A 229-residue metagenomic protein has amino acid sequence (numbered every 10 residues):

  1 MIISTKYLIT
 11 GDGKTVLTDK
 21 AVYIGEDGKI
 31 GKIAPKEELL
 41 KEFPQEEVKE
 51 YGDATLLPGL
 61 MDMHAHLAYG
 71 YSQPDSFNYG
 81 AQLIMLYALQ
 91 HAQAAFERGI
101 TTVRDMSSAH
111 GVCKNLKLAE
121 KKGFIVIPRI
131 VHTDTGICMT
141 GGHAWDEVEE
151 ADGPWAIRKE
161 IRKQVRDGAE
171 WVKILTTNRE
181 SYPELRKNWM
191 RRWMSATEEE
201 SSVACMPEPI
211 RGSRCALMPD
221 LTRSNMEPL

Functional and structural regions predicted by a protein language model:
M1-E42, L56: N-terminal metal-binding scaffold of metallo-dependent hydrolase/deaminase domains
K6, V22, G28, D53 (+7 more regions): Divalent metal-coordination and catalytic microenvironments
A54-K122, G212, A216-P219: Metal-associated gating/positioning segment near the N- to mid-region
P58-P74, P128-E147, W189: N-terminal small/glycine-rich loop or linker at the start of catalytic domains across soluble metabolic enzymes
Q73-L86, G142-K159: Active-site mouth loops of central-metabolism enzymes
Y87-V112, I127-G136, A169-R179, S202 (+1 more regions): Divalent metal-dependent hydrolysis catalytic cores, especially in the metallo-beta-lactamase
E120-P128, E198-E200: Short helix-capping segments at alpha-helix termini
R179-L229: Active-site core of metal-dependent hydrolases
